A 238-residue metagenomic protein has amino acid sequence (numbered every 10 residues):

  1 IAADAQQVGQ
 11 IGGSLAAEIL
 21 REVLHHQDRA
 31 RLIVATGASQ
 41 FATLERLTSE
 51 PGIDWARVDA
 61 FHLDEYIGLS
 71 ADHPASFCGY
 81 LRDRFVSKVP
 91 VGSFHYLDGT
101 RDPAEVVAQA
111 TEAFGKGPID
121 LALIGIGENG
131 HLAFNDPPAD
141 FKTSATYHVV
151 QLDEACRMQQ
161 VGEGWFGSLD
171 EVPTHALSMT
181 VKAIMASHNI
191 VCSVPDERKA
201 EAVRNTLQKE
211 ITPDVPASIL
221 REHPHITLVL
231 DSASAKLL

Functional and structural regions predicted by a protein language model:
I1-L32, A104: N-terminal glycine-/serine-/threonine-rich phosphate-binding loop
R21-P51: Glycine-rich N-terminal segment of FAD-binding domains in flavoprotein oxidoreductases, spanning the beta-loop-helix
V34-S39, I124-E128, P195: Glycine-rich beta-strand-to-loop/alpha-helix junction loops that act as flexible
E45-W55, P137-T146, K209-I211: A glycine- and small-aliphatic-rich helix-loop capping segment at beta-alpha/alpha-beta transitions that lines
D54-L123: Ligand-binding beta-strand-loop-alpha-helix segment within the catalytic cores of soluble metabolic enzymes
G117-K142: Glycine-rich phosphate-binding loop
A133-M179: Class I SAM-dependent methyltransferase SAM-binding "motif I" and its flanking Rossmann-like core
M179-K182, A186-L238: ATP/nucleoside-binding phosphotransfer catalytic cores, i.e., glycine-rich phosphate-binding loops
